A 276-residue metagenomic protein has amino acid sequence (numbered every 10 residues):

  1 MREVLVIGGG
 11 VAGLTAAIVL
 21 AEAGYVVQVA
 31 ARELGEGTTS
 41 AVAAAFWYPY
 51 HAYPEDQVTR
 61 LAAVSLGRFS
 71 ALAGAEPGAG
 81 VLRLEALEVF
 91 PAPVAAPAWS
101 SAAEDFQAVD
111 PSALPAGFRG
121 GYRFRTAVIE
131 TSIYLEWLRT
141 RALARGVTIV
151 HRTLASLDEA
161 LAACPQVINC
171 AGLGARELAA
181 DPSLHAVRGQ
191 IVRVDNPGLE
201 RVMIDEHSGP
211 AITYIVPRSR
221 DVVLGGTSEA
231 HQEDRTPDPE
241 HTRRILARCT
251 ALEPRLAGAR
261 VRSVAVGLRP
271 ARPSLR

Functional and structural regions predicted by a protein language model:
M1-G10: Beta1/beta-strand and adjacent pyrophosphate-binding region of the FAD-binding site in flavoprotein oxidoreductases
G13-L14: N-terminal Rossmann-fold NAD(P) dinucleotide-binding loop
E22-A41: Glycine-rich FAD pyrophosphate-binding loop
E33-G37, P165-D205, E229, R235-T242 (+1 more regions): Central helical "cap/lid" subdomain
G35, S101-P111, G198-T213, G258-R276: FAD-binding beta-loop-beta segment adjacent to the flavin cofactor pocket
G67-R145, A271-R272: Flavin (FAD/FMN) cofactor-binding and adjacent substrate-gating region of FAD-dependent oxidoreductase domains
L84-A95, R243-R276: Flavin (FAD/FMN) cofactor-binding core of flavoprotein oxidoreductases
V147-L161: A conserved short coil-to-beta-strand element within the FAD-binding core of flavoproteins
